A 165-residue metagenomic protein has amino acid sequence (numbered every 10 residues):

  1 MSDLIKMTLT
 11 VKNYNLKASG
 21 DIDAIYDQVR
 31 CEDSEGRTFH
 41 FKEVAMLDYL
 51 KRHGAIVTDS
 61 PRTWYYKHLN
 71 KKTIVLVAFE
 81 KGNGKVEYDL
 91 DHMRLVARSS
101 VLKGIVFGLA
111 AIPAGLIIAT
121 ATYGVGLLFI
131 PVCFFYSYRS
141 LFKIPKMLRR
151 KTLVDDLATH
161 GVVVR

Functional and structural regions predicted by a protein language model:
M1-I25, D59-P61, Y88-A97: Structural detector for short beta-strands of small beta-barrel domains
S2, L157-R165: Cytosolic juxtamembrane regulatory segments of multi-pass membrane proteins
S19-A45: OB-fold (S1/OB) nucleic-acid-binding surfaces
K42-Y49, M93-L95: A short, sequence-level motif marking secondary-structure junctions
M46-W64: Short nucleic-acid-contacting surface segments enriched for D/E, G, S/T with interspersed K/R
T63, N70-K72, T159-G161: Terminal and domain-flanking low-complexity segments
K67-L102: OB-fold/S1-family single-stranded nucleic acid-binding modules
D91-H160: Alpha-helical transmembrane spans
